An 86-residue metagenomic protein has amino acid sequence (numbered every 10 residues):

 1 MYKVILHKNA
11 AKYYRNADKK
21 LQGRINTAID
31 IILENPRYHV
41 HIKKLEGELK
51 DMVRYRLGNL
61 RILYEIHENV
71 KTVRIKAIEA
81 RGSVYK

Functional and structural regions predicted by a protein language model:
M1-K8, N16-G23, H39, L57-L60 (+1 more regions): Enriched for short, Lys/Arg-rich terminal
D30-R54: A short, surface-exposed loop/turn module that caps and links secondary-structure elements
